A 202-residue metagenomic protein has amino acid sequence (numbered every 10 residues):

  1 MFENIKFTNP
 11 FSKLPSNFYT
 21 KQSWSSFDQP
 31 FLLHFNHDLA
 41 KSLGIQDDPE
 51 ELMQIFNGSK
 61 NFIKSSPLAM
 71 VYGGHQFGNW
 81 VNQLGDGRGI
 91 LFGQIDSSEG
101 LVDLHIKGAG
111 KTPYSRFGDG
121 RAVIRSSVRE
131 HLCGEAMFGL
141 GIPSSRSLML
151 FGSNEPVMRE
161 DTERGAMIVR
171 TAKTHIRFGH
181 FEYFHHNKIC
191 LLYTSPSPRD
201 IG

Functional and structural regions predicted by a protein language model:
M1-S127, A136, L140-S144, L148-M149 (+2 more regions): Phosphate-handling architecture centered on phosphoinositide signaling
E130: Residue microenvironments linked to proteolytic maturation and disulfide-stabilized extracellular modules
C133: Short active-site alpha-helical segment characteristic of glycosyltransferases and processive polysaccharide synthases
S153-F184: Short terminal or interdomain "cap/linker" segment that borders an active site or interface and mediates
Y193-G202: Single conserved hydrophobic/aromatic residue that forms the stacking wall/gate of nucleotide- or nucleobase-binding
